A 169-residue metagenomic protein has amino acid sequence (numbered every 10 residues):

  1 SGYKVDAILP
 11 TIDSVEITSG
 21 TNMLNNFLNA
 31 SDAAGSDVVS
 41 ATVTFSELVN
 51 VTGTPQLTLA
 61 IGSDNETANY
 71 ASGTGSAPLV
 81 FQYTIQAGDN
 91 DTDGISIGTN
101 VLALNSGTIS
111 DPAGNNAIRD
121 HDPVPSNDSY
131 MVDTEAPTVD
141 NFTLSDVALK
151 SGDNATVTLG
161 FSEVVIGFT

Functional and structural regions predicted by a protein language model:
S1-T169: Non-catalytic beta-sheet/beta-sandwich ligand-binding modules that flank or precede catalytic cores
